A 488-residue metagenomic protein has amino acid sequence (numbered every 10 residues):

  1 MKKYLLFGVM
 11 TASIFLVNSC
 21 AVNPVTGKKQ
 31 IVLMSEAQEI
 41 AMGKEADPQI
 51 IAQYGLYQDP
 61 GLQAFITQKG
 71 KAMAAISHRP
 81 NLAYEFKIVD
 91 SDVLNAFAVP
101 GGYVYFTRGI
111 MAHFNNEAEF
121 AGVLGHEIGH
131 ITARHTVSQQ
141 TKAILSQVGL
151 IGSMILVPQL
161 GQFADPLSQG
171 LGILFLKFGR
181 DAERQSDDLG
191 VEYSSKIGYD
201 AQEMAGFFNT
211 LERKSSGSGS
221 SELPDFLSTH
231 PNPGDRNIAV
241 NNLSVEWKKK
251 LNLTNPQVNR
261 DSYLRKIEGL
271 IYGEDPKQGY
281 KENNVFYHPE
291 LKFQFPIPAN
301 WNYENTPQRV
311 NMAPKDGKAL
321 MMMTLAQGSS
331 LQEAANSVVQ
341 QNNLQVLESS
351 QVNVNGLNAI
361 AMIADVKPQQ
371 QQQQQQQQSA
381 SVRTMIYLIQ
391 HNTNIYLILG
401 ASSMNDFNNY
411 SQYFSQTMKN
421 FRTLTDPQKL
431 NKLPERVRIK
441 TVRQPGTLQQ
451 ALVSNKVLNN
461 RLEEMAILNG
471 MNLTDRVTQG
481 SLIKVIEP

Functional and structural regions predicted by a protein language model:
Y4-G8, N18-E290, Q294, N302 (+3 more regions): A Zn2+-metalloprotease active-site environment signal
Y105, Y396-L399: Short hydrophobic beta-strand segments that form the core of ligand-binding sensory/regulatory domains
A121, W247, W301, I398-V437: Surface-exposed amphipathic alpha-helical segments
P298-N302, T306-P307, K315-G317, L357 (+1 more regions): Short, solvent-exposed coil/turn segments at beta-strand boundaries
V338-N394: Signature of long, low-cysteine stretches enriched in small and polar/charged residues
M404-N408, L458, M471-T474: Short solvent-exposed coil/turn linkers within tandem alpha-helical repeat scaffolds
Q428-N459: Primarily a LysM-type cell-wall glycan-binding module
L462-P488: Extracellular LysM carbohydrate-binding repeats and other cell-envelope/extracellular binding modules
